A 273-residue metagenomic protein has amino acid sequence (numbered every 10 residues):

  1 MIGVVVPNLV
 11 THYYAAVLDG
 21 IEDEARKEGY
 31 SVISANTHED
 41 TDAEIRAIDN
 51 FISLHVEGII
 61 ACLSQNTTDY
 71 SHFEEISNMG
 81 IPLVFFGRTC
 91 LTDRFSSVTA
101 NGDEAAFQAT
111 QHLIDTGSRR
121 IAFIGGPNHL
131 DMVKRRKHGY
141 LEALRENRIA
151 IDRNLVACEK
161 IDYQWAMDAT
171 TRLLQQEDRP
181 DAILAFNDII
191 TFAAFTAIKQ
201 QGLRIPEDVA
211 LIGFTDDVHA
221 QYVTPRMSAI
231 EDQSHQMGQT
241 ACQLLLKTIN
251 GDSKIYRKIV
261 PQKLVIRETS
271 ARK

Functional and structural regions predicted by a protein language model:
M1-E22, K27-Y30, H38-E39, N50-S53: N-terminal helix-turn-helix/winged-helix DNA-binding helices and compositionally similar short basic alpha-helical
V6, L63, N187: Glycine-rich, N-terminal phosphate-binding loop of Rossmann-like dinucleotide-binding domains
G20-S31, R46-H55, S77-K273: Bacterial carbohydrate/catabolite-sensing allosteric modules
H38-T41, S64-T68, I189: Short beta->alpha connector loops
A47, C62-L63, H72: Short beta-alpha junctions and helix-cap segments that line functional grooves
I59: Intrinsically disordered, low-complexity polar regions and short flexible loop motifs
T67-E75: Active-site-adjacent beta->alpha loops and helix N-cap segments on the catalytic face of soluble alpha/beta enzymes
